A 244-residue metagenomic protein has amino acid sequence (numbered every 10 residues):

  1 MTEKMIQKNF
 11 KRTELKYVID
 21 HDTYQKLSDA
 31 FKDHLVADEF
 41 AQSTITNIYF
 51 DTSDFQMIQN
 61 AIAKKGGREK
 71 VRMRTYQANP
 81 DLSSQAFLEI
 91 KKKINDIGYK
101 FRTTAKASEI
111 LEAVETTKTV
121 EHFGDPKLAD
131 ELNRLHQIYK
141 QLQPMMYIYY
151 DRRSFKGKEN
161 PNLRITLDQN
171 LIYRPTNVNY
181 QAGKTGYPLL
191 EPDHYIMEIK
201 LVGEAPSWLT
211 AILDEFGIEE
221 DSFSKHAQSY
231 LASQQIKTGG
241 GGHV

Functional and structural regions predicted by a protein language model:
M1-V244: Phosphate-end processing signature that detects enzymes handling 5′-triphosphorylated RNA and polyphosphate
